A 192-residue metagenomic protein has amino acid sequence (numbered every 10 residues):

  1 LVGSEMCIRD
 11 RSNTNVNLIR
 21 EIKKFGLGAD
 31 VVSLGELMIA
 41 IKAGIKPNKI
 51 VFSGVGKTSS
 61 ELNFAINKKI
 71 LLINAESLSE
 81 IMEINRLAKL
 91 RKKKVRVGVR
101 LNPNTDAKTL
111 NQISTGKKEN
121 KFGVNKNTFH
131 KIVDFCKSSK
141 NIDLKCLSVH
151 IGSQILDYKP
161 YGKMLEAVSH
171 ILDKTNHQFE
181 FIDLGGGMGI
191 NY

Functional and structural regions predicted by a protein language model:
L1-C7: Short, small-residue-biased leader/transition segments that mark boundaries at the very start of proteins
R9-F181: Active-site-proximal beta-alpha core segment in soluble small-molecule metabolic enzymes
M188-Y192: A conserved active-site cap/scaffold subdomain adjacent to cofactor or substrate pockets
